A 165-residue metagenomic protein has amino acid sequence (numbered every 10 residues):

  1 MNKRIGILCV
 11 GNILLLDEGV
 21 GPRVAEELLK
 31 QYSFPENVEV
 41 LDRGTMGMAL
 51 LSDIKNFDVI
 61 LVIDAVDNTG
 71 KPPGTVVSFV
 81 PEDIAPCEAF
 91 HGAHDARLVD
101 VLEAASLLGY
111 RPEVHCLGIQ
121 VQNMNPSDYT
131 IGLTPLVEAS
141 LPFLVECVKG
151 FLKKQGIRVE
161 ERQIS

Functional and structural regions predicted by a protein language model:
N2-L8, L15-G74, S78-P81: Nucleotide and nucleotide-moiety/phosphate-recognizing core
L8-C9, G132: Conserved beta-strand segments that form the floor/walls of ligand-binding pockets within enzyme and binding domains
V10-N12, I119: Glycine-rich beta-strand-to-loop/alpha-helix junction loops that act as flexible
I13-L14, V40, C87-H91, T134: Short, surface-exposed loop/turn motifs that are enriched in glycine and acidic residues and include a nearby proline
L14-L15, N123: Short histidine/acidic/glycine/proline-rich micro-motifs that form metal- and phosphate-coordinating active-site loops
G19, R23, T45, A93-D100 (+2 more regions): Conserved active-site and cofactor/substrate-binding residues in soluble primary-metabolism enzymes
A65-V114: Helix-loop-strand module that forms the ligand-binding subsite of alpha/beta enzymes
D100-S165: Phosphate-binding/catalytic loops
